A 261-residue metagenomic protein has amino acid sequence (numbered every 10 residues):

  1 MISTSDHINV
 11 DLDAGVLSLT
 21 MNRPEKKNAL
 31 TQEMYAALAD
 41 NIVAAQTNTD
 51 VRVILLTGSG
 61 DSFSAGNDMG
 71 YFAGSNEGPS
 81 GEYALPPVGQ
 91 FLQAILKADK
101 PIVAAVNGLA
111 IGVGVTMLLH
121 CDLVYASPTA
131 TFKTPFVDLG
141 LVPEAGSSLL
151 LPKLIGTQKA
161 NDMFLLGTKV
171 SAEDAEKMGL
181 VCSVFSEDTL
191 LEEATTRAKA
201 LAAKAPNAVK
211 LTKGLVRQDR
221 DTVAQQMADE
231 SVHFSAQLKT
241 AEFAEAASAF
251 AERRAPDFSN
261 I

Functional and structural regions predicted by a protein language model:
M1-S5, S248-I261: Terminal low-complexity tails and localization/encapsulation signals of metabolic enzymes
M1-S59, Q93: Conserved CoA-thioester-binding segment of acyl-CoA-metabolizing enzymes
P24, Y125-A130, V181-D229, S235-A236 (+1 more regions): C-terminal long alpha-helix characteristic of the crotonase
V43, G58-K97, A110, D221-T222: Glycine- (often His-adjacent) and acidic-residue-rich active-site loop that binds/positions the CoA thioester
Q90-K97, A105, I111-L165, M178 (+1 more regions): CoA-thioester-processing core
T168-D174: Acidic, divalent-metal-coordinating active-site segment for phosphoryl/phosphodiester hydrolysis, typified by short
